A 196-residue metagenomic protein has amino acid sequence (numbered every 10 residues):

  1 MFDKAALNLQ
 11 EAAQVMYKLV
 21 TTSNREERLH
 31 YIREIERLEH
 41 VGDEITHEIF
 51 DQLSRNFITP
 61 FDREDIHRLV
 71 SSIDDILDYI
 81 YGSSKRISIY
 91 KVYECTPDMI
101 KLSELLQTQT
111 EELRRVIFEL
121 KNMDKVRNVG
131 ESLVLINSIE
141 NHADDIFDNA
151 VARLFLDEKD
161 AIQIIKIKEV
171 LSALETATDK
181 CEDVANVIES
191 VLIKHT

Functional and structural regions predicted by a protein language model:
M1-T196: Cytosolic, long alpha-helical scaffolding segments
